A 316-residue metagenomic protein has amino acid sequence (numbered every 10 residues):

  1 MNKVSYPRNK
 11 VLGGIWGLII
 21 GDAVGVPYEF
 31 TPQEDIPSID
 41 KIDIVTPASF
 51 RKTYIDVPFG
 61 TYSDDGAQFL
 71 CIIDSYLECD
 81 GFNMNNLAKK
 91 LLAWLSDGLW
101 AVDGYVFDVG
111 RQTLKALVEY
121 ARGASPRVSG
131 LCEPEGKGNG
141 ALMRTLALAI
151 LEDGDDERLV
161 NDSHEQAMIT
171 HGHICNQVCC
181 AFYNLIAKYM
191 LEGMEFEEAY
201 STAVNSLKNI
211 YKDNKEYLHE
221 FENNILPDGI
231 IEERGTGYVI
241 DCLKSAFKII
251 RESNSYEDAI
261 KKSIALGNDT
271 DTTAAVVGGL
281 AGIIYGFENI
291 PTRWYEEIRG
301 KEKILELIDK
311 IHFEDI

Functional and structural regions predicted by a protein language model:
M1-I316: Structured, active/binding-site neighborhoods that engage oxygen-rich ligands
